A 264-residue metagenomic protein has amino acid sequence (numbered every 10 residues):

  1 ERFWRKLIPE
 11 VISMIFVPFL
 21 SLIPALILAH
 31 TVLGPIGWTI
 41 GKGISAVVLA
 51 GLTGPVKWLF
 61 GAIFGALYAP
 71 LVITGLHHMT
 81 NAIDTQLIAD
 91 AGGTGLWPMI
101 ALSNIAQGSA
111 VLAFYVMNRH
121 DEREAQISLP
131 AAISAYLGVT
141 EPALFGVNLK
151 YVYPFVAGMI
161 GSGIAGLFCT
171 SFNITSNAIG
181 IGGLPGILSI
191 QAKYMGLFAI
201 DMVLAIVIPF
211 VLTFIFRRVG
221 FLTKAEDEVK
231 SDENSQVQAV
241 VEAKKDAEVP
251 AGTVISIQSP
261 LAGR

Functional and structural regions predicted by a protein language model:
E1, L20-T31, G65-P70, A106-A113 (+2 more regions): Hydrophobic core segments of alpha-helical transmembrane domains in multi-pass membrane transport and ion-translocation
E1-V72, A199: Core mid-bundle transmembrane helix pairs that form the ion/substrate translocation pathway in diverse multi-pass
L7-E10, I15-L20, R123-A143, V229-S235: Juxtamembrane inter-helical linkers in multi-pass membrane proteins
A29, G65-H77, I88-T94, S134-L137 (+1 more regions): Transmembrane alpha-helix interface/packing and boundary motifs in multi-pass membrane proteins, characterized by
T31-I44, L76-N81, A113-M117, E141 (+1 more regions): Transmembrane helix-loop junctions in multi-pass membrane proteins
G54, I83, D121-E122, P130 (+1 more regions): Transmembrane alpha-helical segments and their short flanking loops that form helix-hairpins/helix-helix interfaces
N81-M159: Helix-loop-helix junctions within the multi-pass membrane cores of secondary transporters/permeases
V240-R264: Acidic, low-complexity mobile loops and tails
